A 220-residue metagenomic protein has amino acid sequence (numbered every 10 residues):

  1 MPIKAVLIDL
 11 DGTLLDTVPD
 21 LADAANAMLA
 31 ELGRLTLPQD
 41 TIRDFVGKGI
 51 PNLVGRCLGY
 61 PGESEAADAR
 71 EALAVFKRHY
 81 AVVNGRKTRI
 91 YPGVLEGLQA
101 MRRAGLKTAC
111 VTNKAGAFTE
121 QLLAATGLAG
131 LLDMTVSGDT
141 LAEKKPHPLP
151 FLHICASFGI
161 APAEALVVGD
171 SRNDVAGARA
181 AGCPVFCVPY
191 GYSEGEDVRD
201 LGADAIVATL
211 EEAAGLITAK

Functional and structural regions predicted by a protein language model:
M1-D44, L58: Active-site neighborhood of HAD-like aspartate-dependent phosphohydrolases
M1-V6, D40, R102, G116 (+1 more regions): Asp-based, Mg2+/Mn2+-dependent phosphohydrolase catalytic module
P2, A81-C110, G116-E120, P148: Short, acidic loop-to-helix structural element flanking the phosphoryl-transfer center in phosphate-processing enzymes
L21-A22, G47-P51, A69, L73 (+4 more regions): A general structural signal for well-ordered alpha-helical segments in protein cores
A22, N26, Q39, R43 (+5 more regions): An amphipathic alpha-helix signature
A30-L35, Y60-S64, R103-A104, G127-L131 (+1 more regions): Short helix-capping segments at alpha-helix termini
K48-V82, L95, A100: A metal-dependent, Asp-based hydrolase signature
